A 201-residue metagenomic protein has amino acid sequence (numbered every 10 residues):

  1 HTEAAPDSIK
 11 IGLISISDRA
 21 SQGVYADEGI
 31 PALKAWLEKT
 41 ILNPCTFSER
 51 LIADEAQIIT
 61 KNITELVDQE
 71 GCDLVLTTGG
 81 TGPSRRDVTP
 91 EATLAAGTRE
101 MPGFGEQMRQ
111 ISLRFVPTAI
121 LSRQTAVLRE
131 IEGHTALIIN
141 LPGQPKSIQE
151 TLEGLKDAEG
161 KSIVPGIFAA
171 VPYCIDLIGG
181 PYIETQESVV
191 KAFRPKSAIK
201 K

Functional and structural regions predicted by a protein language model:
H1-K201: Non-catalytic beta/alpha edge segments that cap or flank active sites
